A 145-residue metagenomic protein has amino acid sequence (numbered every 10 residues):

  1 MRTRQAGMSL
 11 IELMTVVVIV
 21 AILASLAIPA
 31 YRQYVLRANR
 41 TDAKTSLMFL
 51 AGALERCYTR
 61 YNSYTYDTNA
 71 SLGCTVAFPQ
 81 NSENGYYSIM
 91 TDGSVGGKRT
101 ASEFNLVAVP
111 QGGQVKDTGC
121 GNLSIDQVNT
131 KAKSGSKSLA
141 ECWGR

Functional and structural regions predicted by a protein language model:
R2-Y34: N-terminal single-pass transmembrane signal-anchor helix
Q5, M14, L54-E55, Q114: Glutamine-centric residue-chemistry signal
Q5, R37-T41, T45, R99 (+1 more regions): Residues at secondary-structure transition points
L36-S63: Membrane-proximal N-terminal amphipathic helix
T59-R145: Periplasmic/extracellular, small/polar-rich flexible segments of pilin-like filament-forming proteins
